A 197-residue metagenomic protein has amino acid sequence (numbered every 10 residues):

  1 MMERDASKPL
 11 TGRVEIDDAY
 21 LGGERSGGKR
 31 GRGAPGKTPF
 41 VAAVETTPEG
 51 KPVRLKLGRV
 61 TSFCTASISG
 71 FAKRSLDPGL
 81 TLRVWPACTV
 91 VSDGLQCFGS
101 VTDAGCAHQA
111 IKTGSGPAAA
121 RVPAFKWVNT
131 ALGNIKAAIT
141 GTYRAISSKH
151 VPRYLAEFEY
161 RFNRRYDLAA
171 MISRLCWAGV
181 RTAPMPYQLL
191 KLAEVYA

Functional and structural regions predicted by a protein language model:
M1-A197: Residue-level recognition of single "structural anchor" positions that define or cap local secondary structure
